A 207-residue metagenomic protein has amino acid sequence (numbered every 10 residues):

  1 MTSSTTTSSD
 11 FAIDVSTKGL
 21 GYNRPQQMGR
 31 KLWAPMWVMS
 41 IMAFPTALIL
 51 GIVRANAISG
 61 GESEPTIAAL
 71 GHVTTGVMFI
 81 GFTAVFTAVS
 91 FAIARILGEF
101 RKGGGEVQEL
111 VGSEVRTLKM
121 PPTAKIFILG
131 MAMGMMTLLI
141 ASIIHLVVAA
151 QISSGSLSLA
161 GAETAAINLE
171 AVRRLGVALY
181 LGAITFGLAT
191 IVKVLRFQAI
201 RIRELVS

Functional and structural regions predicted by a protein language model:
M1-K18, G103-V111: Short, charged cytosolic
K18-P25, E106-A124, S158-N168: Short membrane-interface loop/juxtamembrane segments of multi-pass integral membrane proteins
N23-I41, K119-M136: Alpha-helical transmembrane segments and their helix-start/interface "positive-inside/aromatic belt" motifs in integral
Q26-R30, S63-F79, P121, L159-G176: Membrane-interface segments at the starts/ends of alpha-helical transmembrane spans
W33-S40, T74-A88, I128-M131, V172-A183: Alpha-helical transmembrane segments of integral membrane proteins, emphasizing hydrophobic/aromatic residues
T46-S63, I140-S158: Membrane-helix interface motif
S90-E114, I184-S207: Cytosolic juxtamembrane helix at the C-terminal end of the final transmembrane segment
I144-F186, I202-S207: Terminal transmembrane helical module of multi-pass membrane proteins
